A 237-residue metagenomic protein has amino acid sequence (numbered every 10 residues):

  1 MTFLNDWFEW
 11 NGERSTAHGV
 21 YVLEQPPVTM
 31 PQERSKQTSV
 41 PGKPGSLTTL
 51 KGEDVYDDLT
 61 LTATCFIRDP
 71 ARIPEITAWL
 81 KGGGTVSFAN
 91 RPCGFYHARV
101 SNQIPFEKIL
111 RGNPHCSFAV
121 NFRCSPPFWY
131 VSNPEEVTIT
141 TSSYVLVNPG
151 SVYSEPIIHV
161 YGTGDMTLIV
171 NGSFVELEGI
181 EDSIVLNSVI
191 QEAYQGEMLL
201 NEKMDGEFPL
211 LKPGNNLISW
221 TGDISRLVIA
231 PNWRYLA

Functional and structural regions predicted by a protein language model:
M1-S39: Polar/acidic, low-complexity leader/linker segments enriched in S/T/G and N/D
L4-W7, T64-Q103: Short, acidic/charged, Gly/Pro-enriched secondary-structure junctions
F8-W10, R123-S125, L210: Mixed-charge, glycine-accented linear interaction segment located at domain edges/termini
T29-P31, S87-Y130: Short beta-strand and beta-hairpin "edge-sheet" elements
S39-D69, P114-F128, N216: Oligomerization/assembly interface segments of phage tail-like spikes and tubes
V55-D57, L80, G112-C116, G150-V152 (+1 more regions): Solvent-exposed loop and beta-edge segments used for protein-protein assembly and interaction
P74-K81, G112-P114, E135-V137: "Short basic amphipathic alpha-helical interaction patches in structured regions
Y130-A237: Intrinsically disordered, low-complexity segments enriched in serine, threonine, and glycine
